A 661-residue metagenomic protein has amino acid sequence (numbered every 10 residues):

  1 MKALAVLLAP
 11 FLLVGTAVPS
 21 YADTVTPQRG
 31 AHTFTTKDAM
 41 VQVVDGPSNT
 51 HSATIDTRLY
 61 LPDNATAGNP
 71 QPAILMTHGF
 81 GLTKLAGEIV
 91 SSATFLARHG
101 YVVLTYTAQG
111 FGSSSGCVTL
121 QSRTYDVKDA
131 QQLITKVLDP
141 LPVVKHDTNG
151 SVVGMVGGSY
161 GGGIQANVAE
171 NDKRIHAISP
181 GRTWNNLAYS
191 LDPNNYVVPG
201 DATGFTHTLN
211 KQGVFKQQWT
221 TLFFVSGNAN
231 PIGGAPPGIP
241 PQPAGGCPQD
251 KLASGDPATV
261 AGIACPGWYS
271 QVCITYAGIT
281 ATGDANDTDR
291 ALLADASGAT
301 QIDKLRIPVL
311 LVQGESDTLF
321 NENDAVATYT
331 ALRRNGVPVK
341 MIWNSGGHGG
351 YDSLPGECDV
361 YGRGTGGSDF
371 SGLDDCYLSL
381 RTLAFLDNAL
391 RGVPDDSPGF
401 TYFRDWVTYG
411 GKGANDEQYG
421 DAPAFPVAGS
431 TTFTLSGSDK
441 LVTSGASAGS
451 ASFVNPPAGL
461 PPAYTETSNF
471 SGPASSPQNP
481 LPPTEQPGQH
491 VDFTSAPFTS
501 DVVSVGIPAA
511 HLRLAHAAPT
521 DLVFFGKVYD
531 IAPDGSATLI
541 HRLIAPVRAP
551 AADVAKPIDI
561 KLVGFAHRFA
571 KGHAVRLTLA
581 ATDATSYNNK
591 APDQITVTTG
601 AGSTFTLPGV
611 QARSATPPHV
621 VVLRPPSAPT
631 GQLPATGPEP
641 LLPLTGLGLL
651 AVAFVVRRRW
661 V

Functional and structural regions predicted by a protein language model:
D23-N69: N-terminal cap/lid segment of alpha/beta-hydrolase-fold proteins
V25, C358-P625: C-terminal, loop-rich substrate-recognition/catalytic regions characterized by aromatic stacking residues
A53, R98, V127, N167-K304 (+1 more regions): Accessory cap/linker subdomain of secreted extracellular hydrolases
D63-P70, C117-D126, Q132-S159: Gly/Ser-rich "nucleophile elbow"/oxyanion-hole loop immediately N-terminal to the catalytic nucleophile in hydrolases
A65-Q71, M76-S115, T318-N321: Short substrate-entry loop that stabilizes the transition state in hydrolases
L305, L311-Q313, D317: Short beta-strand/loop motif that positions the catalytic acidic residue of the alpha/beta-hydrolase fold
I307, N321-A331: Short alpha-helix in the alpha/beta-hydrolase fold that links the catalytic acid
P640-R659: A cross-kingdom C-terminal cell-surface attachment/processing module
